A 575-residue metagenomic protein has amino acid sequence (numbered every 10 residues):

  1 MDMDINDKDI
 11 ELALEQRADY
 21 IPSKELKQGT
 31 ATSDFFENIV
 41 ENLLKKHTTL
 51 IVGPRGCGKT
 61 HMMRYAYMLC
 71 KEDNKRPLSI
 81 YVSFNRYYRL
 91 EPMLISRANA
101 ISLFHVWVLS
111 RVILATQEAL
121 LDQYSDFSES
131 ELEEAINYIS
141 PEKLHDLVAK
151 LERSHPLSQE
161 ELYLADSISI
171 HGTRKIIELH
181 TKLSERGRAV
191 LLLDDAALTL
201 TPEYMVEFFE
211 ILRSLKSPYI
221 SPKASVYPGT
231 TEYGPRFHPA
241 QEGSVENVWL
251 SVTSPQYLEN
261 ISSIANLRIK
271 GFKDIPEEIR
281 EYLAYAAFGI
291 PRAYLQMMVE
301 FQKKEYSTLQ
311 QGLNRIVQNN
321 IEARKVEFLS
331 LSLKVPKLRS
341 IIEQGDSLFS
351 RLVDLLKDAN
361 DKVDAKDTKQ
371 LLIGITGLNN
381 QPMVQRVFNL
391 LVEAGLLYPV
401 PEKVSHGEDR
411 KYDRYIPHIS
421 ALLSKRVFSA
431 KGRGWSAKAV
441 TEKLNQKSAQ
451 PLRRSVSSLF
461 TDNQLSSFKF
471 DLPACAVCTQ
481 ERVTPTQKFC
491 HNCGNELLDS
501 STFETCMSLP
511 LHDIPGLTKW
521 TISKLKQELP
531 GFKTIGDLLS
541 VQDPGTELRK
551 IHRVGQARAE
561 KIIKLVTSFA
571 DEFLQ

Functional and structural regions predicted by a protein language model:
M1-P54, L69-R76: A short, basic N-terminal segment
H47-L50, P54-G187, P228: P-loop NTPase nucleotide-binding core
I168-L192, A196-F288, V317, A439-E442 (+2 more regions): The catalytic "switch" region of P-loop NTPases
V299-R386: Winged-helix-like regulatory helical subdomains adjacent to P-loop NTPase cores
Y412-L465: Short, amphipathic alpha-helical interaction segments positioned at domain boundaries
P485-D499: Cysteine-rich micro-motifs
I514, L525-I551: A short amphipathic alpha-helix within small helical-bundle interaction modules
